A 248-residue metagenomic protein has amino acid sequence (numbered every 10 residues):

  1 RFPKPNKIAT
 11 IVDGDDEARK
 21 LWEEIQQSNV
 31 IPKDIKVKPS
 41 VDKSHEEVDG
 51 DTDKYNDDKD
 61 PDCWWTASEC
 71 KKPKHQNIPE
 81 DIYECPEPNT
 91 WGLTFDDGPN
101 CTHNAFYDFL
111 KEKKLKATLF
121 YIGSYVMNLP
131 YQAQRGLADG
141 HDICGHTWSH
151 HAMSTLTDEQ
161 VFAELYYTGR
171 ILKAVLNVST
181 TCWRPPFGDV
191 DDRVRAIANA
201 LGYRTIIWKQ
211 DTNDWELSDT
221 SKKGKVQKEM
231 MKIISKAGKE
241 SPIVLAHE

Functional and structural regions predicted by a protein language model:
R1-E17, I78: Long terminal accessory regions outside catalytic cores
I11-V12, K54-Y55, T205: Alpha-helical interaction segments
K20, S28-S154, Q160-I171, V175-T181 (+1 more regions): Active-site beta->alpha N-cap acidic-glycine motif
I25, A67-S68, D211, S218: Enriched - but not universal
A138, H151-V178, D189-E240: Alpha-helical scaffold elements lining the catalytic groove of polysaccharide deacetylases
G145-T147, I207-K209, S241-H247: Short beta-strands and strand-loop turn motifs
G188-D189, H247: Acidic helix/loop microenvironments that form the catalytic cleft of cell-wall polysaccharide enzymes
